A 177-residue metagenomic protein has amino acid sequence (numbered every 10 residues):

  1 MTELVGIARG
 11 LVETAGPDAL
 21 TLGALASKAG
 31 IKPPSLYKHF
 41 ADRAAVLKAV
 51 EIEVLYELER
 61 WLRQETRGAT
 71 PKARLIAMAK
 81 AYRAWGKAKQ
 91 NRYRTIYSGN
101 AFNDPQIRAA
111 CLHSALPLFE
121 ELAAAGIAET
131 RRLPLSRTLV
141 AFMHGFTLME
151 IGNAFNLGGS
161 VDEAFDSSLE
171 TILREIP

Functional and structural regions predicted by a protein language model:
M1-R9, E13, D18-A19, G30 (+3 more regions): An amphipathic alpha-helix adjacent to DNA-recognition modules
L20-S27, L36: Append "Primarily bacterial transcriptional regulators
V50, V54, L58, M78 (+6 more regions): Hydrophobic/aromatic residues within well-ordered alpha-helical segments
R63-R92, N103, E129, S136-L139: Hydrophobic alpha-helical connector segments
K87-N103, L148-N156: Amphipathic alpha-helical segments used for helix-helix packing
A101-T138, G159-R174: Amphipathic alpha-helical packing segments from all-alpha helical-bundle domains
A141-G158, R174-P177: Amphipathic C-terminal alpha-helical segment
